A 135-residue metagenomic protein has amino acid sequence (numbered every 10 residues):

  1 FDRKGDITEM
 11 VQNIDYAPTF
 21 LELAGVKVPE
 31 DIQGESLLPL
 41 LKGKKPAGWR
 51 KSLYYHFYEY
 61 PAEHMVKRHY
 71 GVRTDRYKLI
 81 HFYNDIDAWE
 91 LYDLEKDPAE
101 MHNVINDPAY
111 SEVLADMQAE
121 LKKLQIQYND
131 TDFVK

Functional and structural regions predicted by a protein language model:
F1-R3, I14-A17, E22-E90, L94 (+3 more regions): C-terminal cap/loop subdomain of S1 sulfatases and analogous C-terminal strand-loop tails that border
D6-V11: Glycine-rich "substrate-gating" loop/helix at the edge of Rossmann-like oxidoreductase active sites
D97: Intrinsically disordered, low-complexity polar regions and short flexible loop motifs
N103-N106: Phosphate-coordinating loops and pocket residues in cytosolic domains that bind phosphorylated ligands
